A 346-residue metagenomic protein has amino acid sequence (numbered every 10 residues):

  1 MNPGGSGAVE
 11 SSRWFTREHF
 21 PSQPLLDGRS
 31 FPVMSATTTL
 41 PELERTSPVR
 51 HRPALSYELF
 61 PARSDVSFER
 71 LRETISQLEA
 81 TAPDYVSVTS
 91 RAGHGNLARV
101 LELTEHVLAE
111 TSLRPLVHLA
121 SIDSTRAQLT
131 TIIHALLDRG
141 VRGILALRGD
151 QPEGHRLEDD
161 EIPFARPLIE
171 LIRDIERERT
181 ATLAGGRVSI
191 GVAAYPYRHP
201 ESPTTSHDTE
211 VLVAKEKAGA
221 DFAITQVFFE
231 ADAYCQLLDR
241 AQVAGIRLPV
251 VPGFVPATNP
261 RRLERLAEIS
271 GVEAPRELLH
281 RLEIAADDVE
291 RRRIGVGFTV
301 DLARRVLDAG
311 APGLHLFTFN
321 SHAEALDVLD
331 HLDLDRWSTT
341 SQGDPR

Functional and structural regions predicted by a protein language model:
S35-V88: Conserved N-terminal beta1-alpha1 strand-loop-helix module at the mouth
L40-R45, P163-L183, V192-E201, V243-D301 (+1 more regions): Active-site pocket-lining/capping segments in soluble small-molecule metabolic enzymes
A54-R70, L116-A127, S189-H207, I284-G297: Active-site mouth loops of central-metabolism enzymes
E58, V86, L136, K215 (+3 more regions): Conserved, mostly hydrophobic/aromatic
F68, H94-H106, T125-Q128, Q151-R179 (+3 more regions): Active-site-adjacent beta->alpha loops and helix N-cap segments on the catalytic face of soluble alpha/beta enzymes
V86-N96, L119-S121, L145-A146, D221-E230 (+1 more regions): Catalytic beta/alpha-barrel core
R126-A135, T209-E210, D239, P260-R262: Catalytic cores of alpha/beta
